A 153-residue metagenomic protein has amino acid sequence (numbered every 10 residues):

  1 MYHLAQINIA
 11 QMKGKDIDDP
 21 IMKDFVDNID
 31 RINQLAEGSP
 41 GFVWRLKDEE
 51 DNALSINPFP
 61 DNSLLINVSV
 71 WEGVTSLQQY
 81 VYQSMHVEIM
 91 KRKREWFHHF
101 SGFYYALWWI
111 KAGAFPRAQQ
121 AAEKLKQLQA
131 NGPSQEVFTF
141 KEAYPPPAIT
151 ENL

Functional and structural regions predicted by a protein language model:
M1-L64, F103-L153: Short S/T/G/P-rich N-terminal loop/turn motif that feeds into the first structured element of a domain
W44, V70-W71, W96-F97: Tryptophan-centric aromatic hotspots in well-structured domains and transmembrane helices
I56-Y82: Helix-adjacent hinge/juxtasegments
V74-G102: An amphipathic, aromatic/His-enriched active-site/gating alpha helix that lines ligand/cofactor pockets
